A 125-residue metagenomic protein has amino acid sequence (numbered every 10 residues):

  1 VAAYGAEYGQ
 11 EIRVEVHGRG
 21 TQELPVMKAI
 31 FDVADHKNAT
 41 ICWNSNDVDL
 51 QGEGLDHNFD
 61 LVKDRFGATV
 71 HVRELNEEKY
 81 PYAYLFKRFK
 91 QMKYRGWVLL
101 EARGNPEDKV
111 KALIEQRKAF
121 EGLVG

Functional and structural regions predicted by a protein language model:
V1-Y8: An active-site-proximal structural segment forming one wall of the substrate-binding cleft that immediately precedes
E15-H17: Structural motif
G20-G125: Histidine-acidic metal/acid-base catalytic patches
